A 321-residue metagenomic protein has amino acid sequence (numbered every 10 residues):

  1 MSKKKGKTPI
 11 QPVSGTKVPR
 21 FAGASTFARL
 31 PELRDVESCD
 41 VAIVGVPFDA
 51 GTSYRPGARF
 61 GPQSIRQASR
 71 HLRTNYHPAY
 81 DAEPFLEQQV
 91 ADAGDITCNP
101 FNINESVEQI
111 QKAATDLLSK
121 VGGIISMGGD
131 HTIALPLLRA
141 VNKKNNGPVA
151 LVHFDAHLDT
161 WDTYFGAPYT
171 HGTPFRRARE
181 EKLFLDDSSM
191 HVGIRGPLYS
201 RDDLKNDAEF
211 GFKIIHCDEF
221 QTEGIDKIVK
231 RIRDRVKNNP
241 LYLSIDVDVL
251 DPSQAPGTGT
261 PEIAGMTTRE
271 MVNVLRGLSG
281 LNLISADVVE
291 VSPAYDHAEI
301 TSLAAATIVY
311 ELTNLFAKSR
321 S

Functional and structural regions predicted by a protein language model:
S2-S321: Conserved alpha-helical scaffold segments that buttress catalytic/binding sites
